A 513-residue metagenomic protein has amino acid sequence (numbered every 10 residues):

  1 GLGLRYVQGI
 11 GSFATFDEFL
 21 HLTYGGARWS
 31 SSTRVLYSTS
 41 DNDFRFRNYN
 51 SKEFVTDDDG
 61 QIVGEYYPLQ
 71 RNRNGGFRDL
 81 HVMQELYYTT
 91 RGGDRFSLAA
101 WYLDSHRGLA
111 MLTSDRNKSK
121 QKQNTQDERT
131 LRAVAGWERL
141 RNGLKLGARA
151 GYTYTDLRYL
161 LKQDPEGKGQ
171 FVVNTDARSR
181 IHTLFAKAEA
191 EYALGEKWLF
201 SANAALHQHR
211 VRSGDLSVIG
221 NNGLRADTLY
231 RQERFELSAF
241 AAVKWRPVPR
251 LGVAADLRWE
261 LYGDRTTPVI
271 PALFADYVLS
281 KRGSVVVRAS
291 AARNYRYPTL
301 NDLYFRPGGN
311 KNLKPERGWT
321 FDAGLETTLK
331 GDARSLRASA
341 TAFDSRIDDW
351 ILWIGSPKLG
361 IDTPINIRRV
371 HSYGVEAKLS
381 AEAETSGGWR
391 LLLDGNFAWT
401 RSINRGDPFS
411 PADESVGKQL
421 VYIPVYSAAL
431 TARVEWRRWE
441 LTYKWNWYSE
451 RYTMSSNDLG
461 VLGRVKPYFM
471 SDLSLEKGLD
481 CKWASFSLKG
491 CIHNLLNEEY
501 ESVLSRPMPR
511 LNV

Functional and structural regions predicted by a protein language model:
G1-Y24, T33-V35, Q70-G75: Short strand-turn segments of transmembrane beta-barrel domains in outer membranes, especially the first one or two
Y24-Q126: Periplasmic-side early beta-strands and strand-to-turn transitions of outer-membrane beta-barrels
R34-L36, S40-N42, G143-L161, V278-S280 (+3 more regions): Membrane-embedded beta-barrel scaffold of Gram-negative outer-membrane proteins
S40-F46, W447-S456, L475-V513: C-terminal beta-signal and adjacent terminal beta-strands/loops of Gram-negative outer-membrane beta-barrel proteins
R73-D79, G93-L146, Y152-H182: Flexible loop and strand-edge segments within Gram-negative outer membrane beta-barrel domains
Q126-E128, Y152, K168-A254, V421 (+1 more regions): Outer-membrane beta-barrel transmembrane domain signature of Gram-negative proteins, especially the mid-to-C-terminal
K197-S201, A205-H209, L224-S345, T431-R433: Structural signature of Gram-negative outer-membrane beta-barrels, strongest in the C-terminal barrel of TonB-dependent
R246-L251, A338, A342-R346, N366-M454: Gram-negative outer-membrane beta-barrel transporters
